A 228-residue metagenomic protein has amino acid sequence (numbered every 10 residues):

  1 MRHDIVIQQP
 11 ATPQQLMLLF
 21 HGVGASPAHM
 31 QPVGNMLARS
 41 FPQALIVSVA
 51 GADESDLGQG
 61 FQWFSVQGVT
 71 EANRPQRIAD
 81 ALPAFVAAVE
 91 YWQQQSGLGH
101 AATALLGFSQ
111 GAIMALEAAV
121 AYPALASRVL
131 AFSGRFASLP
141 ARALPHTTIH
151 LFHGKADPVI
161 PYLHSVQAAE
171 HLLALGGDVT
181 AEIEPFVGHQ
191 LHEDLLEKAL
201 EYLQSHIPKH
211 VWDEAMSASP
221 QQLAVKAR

Functional and structural regions predicted by a protein language model:
M1-L98: Serine-hydrolase catalytic machinery in alpha/beta-hydrolase-like enzymes
P32, E117-A121: Active-site signature of alpha/beta-hydrolase-fold catalytic machinery across serine- and Asp/Cys-nucleophile hydrolases
A50, L106, L130-S133, F152 (+1 more regions): Alpha/beta-hydrolase-fold catalytic nucleophile elbow
G97-G107: Alpha/beta-hydrolase fold nucleophile elbow
G107-G111, A115: Gly/Ala-rich beta-loop-alpha elbow adjacent to hydrolase catalytic centers
A124-F136: A conserved short beta-strand
L151-H153, D157: Short beta-strand/loop motif that positions the catalytic acidic residue of the alpha/beta-hydrolase fold
L163-R228: C-terminal catalytic histidine-bearing segment of alpha/beta-hydrolase fold enzymes
